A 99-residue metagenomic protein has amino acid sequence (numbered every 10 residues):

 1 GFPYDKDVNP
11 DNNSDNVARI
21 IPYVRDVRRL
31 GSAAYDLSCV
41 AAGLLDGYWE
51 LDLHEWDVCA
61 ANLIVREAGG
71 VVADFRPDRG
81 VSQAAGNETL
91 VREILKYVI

Functional and structural regions predicted by a protein language model:
G1-N9, I21-L30: Short loop->beta-strand "edge-of-pocket" segments that line small-molecule binding or catalytic clefts across diverse
D11-P22, Y35-I99: Oxyanion/phosphate-interacting regions
